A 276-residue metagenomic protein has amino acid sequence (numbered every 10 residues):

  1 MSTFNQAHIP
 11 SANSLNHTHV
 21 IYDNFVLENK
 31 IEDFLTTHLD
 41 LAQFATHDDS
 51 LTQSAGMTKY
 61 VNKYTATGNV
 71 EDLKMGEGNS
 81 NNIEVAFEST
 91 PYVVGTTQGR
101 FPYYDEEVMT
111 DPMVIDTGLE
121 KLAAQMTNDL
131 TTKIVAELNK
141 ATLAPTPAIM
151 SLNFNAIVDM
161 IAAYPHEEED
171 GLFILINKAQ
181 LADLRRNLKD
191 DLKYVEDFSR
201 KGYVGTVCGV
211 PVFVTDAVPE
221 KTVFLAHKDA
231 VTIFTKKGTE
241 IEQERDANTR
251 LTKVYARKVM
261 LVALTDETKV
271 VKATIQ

Functional and structural regions predicted by a protein language model:
M1-D33, K237-Q276: Protruding loop/beta-arch "assembly-hinge" segments enriched in small, turn-prone residues
F25-G95: Assembly/oligomerization interface modules of large self-assembling protein complexes
Q53-A55, G95, E168, V204-T206 (+2 more regions): A short, structural micro-pattern
N62-A66, Y104, N177-A179, T215 (+1 more regions): Structured loops at beta-to-helix junctions and adjacent beta-edge loops in soluble globular domains
N69-D72, D183-R185, A263-T265: Short helix/loop capping segments that flank catalytic or ligand/cofactor-binding pockets
Q98-E167, K272-Q276: Alpha-helical scaffold segments that mediate packing/assembly in large oligomeric complexes
N155-A247: Extended oligomerization regions of viral-like shell subunits
